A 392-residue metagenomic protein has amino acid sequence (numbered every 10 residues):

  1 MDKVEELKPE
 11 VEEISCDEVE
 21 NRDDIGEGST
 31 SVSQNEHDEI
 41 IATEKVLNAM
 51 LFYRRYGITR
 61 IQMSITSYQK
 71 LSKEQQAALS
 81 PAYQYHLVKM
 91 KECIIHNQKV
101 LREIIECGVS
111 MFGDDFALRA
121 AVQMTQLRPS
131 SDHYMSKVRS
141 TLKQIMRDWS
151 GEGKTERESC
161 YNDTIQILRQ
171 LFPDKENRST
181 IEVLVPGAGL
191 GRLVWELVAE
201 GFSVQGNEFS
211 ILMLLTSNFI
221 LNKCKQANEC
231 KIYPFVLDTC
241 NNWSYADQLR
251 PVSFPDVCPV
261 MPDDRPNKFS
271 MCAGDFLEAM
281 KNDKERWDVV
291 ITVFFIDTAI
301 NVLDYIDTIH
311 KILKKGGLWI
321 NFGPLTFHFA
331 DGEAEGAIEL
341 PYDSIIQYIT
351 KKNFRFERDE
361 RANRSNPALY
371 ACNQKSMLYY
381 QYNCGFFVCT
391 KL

Functional and structural regions predicted by a protein language model:
D2-F172, K223-Y245, E357: N-terminal accessory regions of S-adenosyl-L-methionine
L190-S203, N218: Conserved SAM-binding loop of SAM-dependent methyltransferases across substrates and taxa, primarily the Class I
L221-D283: S-adenosyl-L-methionine
L277-V290, Y379-Q381: A short acidic, Gly/Pro-enriched loop at the edge of an enzyme's catalytic core that lines a small-molecule cofactor
D288-V302: A short SAM/SAH-binding and catalytic strip from SAM-dependent methyltransferases
L303-L318: A short glycine-rich, Lys/Arg-flanked "PGG" loop and its adjoining helix->strand segment in the class I
G316-F329: Conserved beta-strand signature within the Rossmann-like core of class I S-adenosyl-L-methionine
E339, K352-F354, S365-L392: Core SAM-dependent methyltransferase catalytic element
